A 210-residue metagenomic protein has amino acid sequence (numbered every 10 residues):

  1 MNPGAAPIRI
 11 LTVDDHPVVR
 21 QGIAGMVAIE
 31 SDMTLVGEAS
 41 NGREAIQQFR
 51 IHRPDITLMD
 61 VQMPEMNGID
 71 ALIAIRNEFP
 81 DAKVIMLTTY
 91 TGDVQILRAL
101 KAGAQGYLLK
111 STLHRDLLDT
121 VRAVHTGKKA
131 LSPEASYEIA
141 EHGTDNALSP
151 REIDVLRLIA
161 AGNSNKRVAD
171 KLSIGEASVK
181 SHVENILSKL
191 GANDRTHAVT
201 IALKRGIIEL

Functional and structural regions predicted by a protein language model:
A6-V19, I23-V27: Conserved acidic segment of CheY-like receiver
E38-I56: Acidic, metal-coordinating helix/loop segments flanking the phosphotransfer/catalytic sites of two-component signaling
N41-E44, E65-D70: Acidic catalytic/metal-coordinating carboxylates
Q47, I69-D81: Short amphipathic alpha-helix used as the core "switch/output" element in two-component signaling
V61-M63: Receiver (REC) domain active-site loop signature in two-component systems and cognate sites in sensor histidine kinases
V94-K101, Q105-D154, I207: Short, flexible helix-to-coil linker/hinge segments that flank and couple to helix-turn-helix
G162-H197: Recognition helix of helix-turn-helix DNA-binding domains
